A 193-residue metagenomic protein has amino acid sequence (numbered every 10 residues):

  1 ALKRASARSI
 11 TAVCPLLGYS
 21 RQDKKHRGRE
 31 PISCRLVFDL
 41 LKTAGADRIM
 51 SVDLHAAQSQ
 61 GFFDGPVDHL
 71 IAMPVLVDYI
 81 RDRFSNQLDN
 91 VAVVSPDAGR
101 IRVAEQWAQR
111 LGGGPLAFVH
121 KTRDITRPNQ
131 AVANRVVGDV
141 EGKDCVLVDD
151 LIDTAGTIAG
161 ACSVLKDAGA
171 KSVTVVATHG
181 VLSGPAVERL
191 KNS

Functional and structural regions predicted by a protein language model:
A1-S193: PRPP-associated nucleotide enzymes
